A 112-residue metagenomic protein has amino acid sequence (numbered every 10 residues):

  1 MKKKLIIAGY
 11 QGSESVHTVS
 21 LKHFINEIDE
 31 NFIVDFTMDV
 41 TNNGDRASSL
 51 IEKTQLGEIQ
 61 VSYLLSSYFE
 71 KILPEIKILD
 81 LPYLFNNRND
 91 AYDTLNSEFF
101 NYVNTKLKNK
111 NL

Functional and structural regions predicted by a protein language model:
M1, M38-V40, D45, K108-L112: Proteins with a high burden of low-complexity, intrinsically disordered sequence enriched in S/T/G/P/A and R, requiring
M1-A8, D29-I33, K108: Immediate post-signal peptide segment of exported/extracytoplasmic ligand-binding proteins
K4-K22, V40-G44: Extracytoplasmic "Venus flytrap"
A8-Y10, F32-D39, K77, L84-R88: Glycine-/proline-rich flexible loop or hinge segments
E27, N31-L65: Extracytoplasmic small-molecule ligand-binding "clamshell" domains of the periplasmic binding protein/Venus flytrap
E52, Q60-V61, L65-L112: Contiguous mixed-secondary-structure segments that line small-molecule binding/active-site clefts of soluble domains
